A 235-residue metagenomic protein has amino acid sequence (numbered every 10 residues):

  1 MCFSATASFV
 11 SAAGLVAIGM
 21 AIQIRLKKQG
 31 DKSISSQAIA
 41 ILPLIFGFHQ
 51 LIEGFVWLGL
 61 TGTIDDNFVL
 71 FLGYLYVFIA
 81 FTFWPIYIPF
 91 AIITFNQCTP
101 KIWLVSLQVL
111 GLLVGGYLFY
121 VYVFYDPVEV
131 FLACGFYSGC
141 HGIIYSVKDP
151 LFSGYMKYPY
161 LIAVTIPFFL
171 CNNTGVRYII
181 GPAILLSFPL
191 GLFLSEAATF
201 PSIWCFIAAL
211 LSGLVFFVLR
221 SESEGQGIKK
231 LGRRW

Functional and structural regions predicted by a protein language model:
M1-A17: Hydrophobic transmembrane alpha-helical segments in integral membrane proteins
A17-I24, P89-I92, C140-L185, P189-G191 (+1 more regions): Alpha-helical transmembrane segments in multipass membrane proteins, preferentially the mid-helix core
I18-I24, G54-V69, Y74-V109: Internal transmembrane alpha-helix with an interfacial aromatic "cap," most often the third helix
I24-I39, I64, I93-S106, F169-Y178: Membrane-interface helix-boundary motifs at transmembrane edges
Q37, I41-G59, W84-P85: A generic, lipid-embedded transmembrane alpha helix
I45-I52, L112-V121, P182-E196: Aromatic-anchored segments of alpha-helical transmembrane domains
A91-I162: Membrane-proximal helix-loop-helix units in multi-pass membrane proteins
L170-W235: C-terminal transmembrane-bundle signature of multipass membrane proteins, characterized by strong activation on
